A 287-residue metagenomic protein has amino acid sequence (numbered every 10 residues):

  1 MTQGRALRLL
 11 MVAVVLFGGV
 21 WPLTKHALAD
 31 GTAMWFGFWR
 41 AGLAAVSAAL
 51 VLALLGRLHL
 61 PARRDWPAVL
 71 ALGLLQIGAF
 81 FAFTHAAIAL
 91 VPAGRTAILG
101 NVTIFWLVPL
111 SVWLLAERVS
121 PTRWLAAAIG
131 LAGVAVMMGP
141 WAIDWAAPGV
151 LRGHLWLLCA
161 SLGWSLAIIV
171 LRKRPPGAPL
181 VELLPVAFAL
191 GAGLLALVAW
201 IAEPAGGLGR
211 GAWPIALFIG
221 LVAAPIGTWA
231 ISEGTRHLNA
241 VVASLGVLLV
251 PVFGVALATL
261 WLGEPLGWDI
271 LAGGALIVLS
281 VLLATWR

Functional and structural regions predicted by a protein language model:
M1-F38, G42, W145-K173, G193-L194: Glycine-/small-residue-enriched transmembrane alpha-helix faces in small-molecule transporters and effluxers
V15-G18, P22, A49, G73-G78 (+9 more regions): Hydrophobic/small/kink-forming positions within alpha-helical transmembrane segments of polytopic membrane proteins
L16-W21, A49-G100, V136, I219-L238: Specific transmembrane alpha-helical segments of multi-pass solute transporters/efflux pumps, especially DMT/EamA
A27, F36, R40, A87 (+7 more regions): Hydrophobic/aromatic residues within transmembrane alpha-helices of multi-pass small-molecule transporters
G37-W39, I77, T96-V102, V170-A192 (+2 more regions): Helix-helix packing/entry segments at the starts of transmembrane helices
A48, L107-P109, W113, A127 (+2 more regions): Transmembrane alpha-helical segments that form core, pore/gating elements of small-molecule transporters/exporters
A48, T122-W141, S161, A189 (+4 more regions): Hydrophobic transmembrane alpha-helices of multi-pass small-molecule transport proteins
L50-L55, T103-A128, P251-A272: C-terminal transmembrane-helix exit sites in multi-pass transporters
